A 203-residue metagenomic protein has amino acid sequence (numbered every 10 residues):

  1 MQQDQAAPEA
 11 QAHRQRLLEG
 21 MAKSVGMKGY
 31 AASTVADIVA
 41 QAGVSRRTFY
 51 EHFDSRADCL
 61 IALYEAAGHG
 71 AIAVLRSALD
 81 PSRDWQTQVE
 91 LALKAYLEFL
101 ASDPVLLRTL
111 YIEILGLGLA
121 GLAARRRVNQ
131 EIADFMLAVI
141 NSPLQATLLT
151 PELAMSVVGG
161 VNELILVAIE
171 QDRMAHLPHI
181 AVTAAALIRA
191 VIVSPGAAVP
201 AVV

Functional and structural regions predicted by a protein language model:
M1, E98, S102, D134-N141 (+1 more regions): C-terminal peripheral helix-coil segments that are non-catalytic and often amphipathic
A6, H13-L17, T34, L153: N-terminal positioning helix adjacent to the helix-turn-helix/winged-helix DNA-binding module
A10-M21, I38, L63-A71, L75: Generic hydrophobic, amphipathic alpha-helix propensity
R16, S24-D58: Helix-turn-helix
A62, R76-S102: Hydrophobic alpha-helical connector segments
H69, L119-L144, P151-G159, E163 (+2 more regions): Amphipathic alpha-helical packing segments from all-alpha helical-bundle domains
A78-S82, L110-I114, A168-D172: Secondary-structure edge/capping motif, primarily at the C-terminal ends of alpha-helices and the immediately following
L100-L119, L137, L166: Amphipathic alpha-helical segments used for helix-helix packing
